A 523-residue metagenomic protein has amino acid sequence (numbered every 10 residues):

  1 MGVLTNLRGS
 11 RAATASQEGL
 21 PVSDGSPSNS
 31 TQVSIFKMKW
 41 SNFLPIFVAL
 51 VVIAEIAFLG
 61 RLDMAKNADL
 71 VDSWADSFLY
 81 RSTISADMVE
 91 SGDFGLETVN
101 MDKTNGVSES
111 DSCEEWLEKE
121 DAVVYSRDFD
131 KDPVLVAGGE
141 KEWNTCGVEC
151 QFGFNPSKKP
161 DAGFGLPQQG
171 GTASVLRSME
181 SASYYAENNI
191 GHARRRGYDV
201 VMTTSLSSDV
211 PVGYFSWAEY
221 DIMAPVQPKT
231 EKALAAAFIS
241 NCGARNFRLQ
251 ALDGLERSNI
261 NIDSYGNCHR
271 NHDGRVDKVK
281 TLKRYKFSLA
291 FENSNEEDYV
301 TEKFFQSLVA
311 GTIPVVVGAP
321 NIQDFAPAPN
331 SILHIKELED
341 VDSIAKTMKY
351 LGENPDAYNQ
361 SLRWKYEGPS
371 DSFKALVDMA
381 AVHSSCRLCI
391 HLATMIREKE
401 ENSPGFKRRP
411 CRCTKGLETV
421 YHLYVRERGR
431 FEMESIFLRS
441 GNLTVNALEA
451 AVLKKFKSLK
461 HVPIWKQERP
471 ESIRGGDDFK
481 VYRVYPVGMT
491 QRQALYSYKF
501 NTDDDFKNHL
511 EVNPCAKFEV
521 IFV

Functional and structural regions predicted by a protein language model:
G2-Q169, V175-L176, N188-A290, S294-V523: Pol beta-like nucleotidyltransferase catalytic core
E180-Y184: Catalytic toxin/effector domains delivered as secreted proteins or via bacterial secretion systems
